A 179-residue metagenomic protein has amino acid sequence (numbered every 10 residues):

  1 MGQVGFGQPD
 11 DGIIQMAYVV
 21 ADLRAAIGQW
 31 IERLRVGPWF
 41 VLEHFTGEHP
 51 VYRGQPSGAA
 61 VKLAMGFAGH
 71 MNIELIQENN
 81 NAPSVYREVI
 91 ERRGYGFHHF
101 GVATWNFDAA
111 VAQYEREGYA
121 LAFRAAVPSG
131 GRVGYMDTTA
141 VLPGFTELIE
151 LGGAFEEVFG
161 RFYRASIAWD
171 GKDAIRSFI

Functional and structural regions predicted by a protein language model:
M1-I14, Y18-V41, R53-A120, D137-I179: Glyoxalase I/VOC metalloenzyme domain signal
G12, P128-R132: Short acidic/glycine-enriched loop/turn segments that link adjacent beta-strands
H44-F45, N80, P128-S129: Conserved beta-strand edge residues that scaffold enzyme active sites
T46-P50: Short, charge-patterned binding micro-sites
